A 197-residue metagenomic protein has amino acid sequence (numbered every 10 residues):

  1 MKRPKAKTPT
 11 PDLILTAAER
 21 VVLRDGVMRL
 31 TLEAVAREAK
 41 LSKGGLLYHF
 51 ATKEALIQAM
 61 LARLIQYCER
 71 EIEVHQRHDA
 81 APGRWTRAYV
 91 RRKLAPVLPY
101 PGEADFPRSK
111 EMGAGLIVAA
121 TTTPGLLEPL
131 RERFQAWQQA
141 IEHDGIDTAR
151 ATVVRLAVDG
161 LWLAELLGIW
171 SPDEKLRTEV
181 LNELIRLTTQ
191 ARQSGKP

Functional and structural regions predicted by a protein language model:
M1-T8, G195-P197: N-terminal intrinsically disordered/low-complexity leader segments
L13, V21-A55, A59: Helix-turn-helix
Q66, R70-M112: Hydrophobic alpha-helical connector segments
E69, E73, I117-V118, Q138-E142: Amphipathic alpha-helical segments within well-ordered protein domains
Y89-K93, G113-I117, V154-L161: Short alpha-helical scaffolding segments that buttress acidic/His motifs in well-ordered protein cores
G102-P107, P124-P197: Hydrophobic/aromatic-rich alpha-helical bundle segments in the mid-to-C-terminal region
A114-L126: Acidic/histidine-rich alpha-helical segments that form the ligand environment of transition-metal centers
